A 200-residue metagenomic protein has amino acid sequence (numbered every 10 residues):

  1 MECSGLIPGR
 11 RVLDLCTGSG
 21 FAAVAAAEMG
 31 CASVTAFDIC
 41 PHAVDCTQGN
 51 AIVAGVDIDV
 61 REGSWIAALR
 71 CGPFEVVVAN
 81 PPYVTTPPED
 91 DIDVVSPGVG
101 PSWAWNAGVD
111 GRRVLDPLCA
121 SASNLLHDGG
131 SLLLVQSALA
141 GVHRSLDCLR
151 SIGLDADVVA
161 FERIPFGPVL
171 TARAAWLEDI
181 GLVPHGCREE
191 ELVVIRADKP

Functional and structural regions predicted by a protein language model:
M1-S96, W105, V114-P117: Conserved SAM/SAH cofactor-binding pocket of Class I
F37, G108, V135: Active-site-adjacent beta-strand anchor residues
S64-I66, E162-I164, P200: Short, solvent-exposed coil/turn elements at secondary-structure transition points
P87-V95, P165-L182: Charged, glycine/proline-rich intrinsically disordered loops and linkers
G100-R113, L182-P184: A short acidic, glycine-rich active-site loop that binds or catalyzes chemistry on phosphate/adenosine moieties
R112-L170: Conserved Class I SAM-dependent methyltransferase catalytic core
A172-P200: Core SAM-dependent methyltransferase catalytic element
